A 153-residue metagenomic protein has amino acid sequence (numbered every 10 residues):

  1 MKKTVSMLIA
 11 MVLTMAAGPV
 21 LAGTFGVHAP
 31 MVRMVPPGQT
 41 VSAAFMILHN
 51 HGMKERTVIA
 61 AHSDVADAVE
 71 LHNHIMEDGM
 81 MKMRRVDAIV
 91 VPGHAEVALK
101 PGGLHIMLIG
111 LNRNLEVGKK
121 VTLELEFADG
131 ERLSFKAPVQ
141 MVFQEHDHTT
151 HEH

Functional and structural regions predicted by a protein language model:
M1-L8: Bacterial N-terminal signal peptides that target proteins for export
L8-A10, V20-L21: Cleavable N-terminal signal peptides
L13: N-terminal basic, Ser/Thr-rich segments that initiate or prime the first beta/alpha elements at protein or domain
G23-H153: Compact, glycine-rich, soluble single-domain proteins
